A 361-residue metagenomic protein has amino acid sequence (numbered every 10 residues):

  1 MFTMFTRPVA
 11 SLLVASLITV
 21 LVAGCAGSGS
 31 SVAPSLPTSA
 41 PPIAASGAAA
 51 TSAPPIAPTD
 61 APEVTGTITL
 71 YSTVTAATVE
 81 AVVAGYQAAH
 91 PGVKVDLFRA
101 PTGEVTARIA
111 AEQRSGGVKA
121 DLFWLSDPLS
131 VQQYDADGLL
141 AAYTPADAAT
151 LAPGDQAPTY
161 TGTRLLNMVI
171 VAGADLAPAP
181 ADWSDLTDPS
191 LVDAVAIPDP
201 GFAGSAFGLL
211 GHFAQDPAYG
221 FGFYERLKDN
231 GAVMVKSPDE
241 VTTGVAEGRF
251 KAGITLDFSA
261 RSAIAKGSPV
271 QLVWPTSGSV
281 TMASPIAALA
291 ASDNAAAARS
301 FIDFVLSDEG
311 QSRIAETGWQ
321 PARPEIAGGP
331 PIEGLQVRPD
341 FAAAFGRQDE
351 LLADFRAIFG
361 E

Functional and structural regions predicted by a protein language model:
V20-G24: C-terminal motif of bacterial Sec signal peptides marking the signal peptidase cleavage site
A26-G29: Bacterial signal peptide processing site
A57-V64, I68-K94, E104, I109-A110 (+1 more regions): Short, polar/charged alpha-helical segment
T69, T73-E80, T102-T106, A110 (+1 more regions): Extracytoplasmic ligand-binding site segments that recognize negatively charged/polar headgroups
L129-Q133, K251-P269: A ligand-binding cleft/hinge motif common to bilobed small-molecule-binding domains
P153, L165-N167, Y224-L227, M234-V235 (+1 more regions): Periplasmic-binding protein-like
V169-L176, G211-A214, M282-A296, R313-I314: A bilobed periplasmic-binding-protein/Venus flytrap-type ligand-binding module shared by bacterial periplasmic
D193-P198, F202, F304-I326: Periplasmic-binding protein-like
